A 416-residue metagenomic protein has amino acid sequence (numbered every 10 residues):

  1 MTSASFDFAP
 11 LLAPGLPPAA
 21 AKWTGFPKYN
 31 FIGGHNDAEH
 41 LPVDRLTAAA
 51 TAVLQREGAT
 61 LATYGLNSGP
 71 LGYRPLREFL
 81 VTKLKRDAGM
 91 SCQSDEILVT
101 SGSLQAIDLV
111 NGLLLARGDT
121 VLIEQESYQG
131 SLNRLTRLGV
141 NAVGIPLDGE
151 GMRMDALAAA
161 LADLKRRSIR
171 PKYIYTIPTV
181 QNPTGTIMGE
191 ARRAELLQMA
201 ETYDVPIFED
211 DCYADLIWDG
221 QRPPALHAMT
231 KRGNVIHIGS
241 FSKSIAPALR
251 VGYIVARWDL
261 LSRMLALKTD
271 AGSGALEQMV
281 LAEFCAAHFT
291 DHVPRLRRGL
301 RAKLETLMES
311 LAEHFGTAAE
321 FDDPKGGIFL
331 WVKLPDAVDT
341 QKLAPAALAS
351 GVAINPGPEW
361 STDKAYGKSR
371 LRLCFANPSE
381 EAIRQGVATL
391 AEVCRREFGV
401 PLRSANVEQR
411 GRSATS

Functional and structural regions predicted by a protein language model:
M1-T2, A349, K364-S416: PLP-dependent enzyme catalytic core of the Aspartate aminotransferase-like
P10-S101, C285-A286, A353, E397: N-terminal small-domain helix-loop-helix segment of the aminotransferase-like
T60-Y203, A214-I236, T269, L300 (+2 more regions): Conserved core of the PLP fold type I
D210: Glycine-centered flexible beta-alpha turn that most often forms the glycine-rich phosphate-binding loop
A228-R298: Conserved core segment of the aminotransferase class I/II
V255, W331-K333, C374-A376: Short hydrophobic/aromatic beta-strand micro-patches that form the beta-sheet surface supporting nucleotide- or nucleic
R301-M308, A319-K333, A346: Conserved glycine-rich beta-strand-loop-beta hairpin in the small C-terminal domain of fold type I
V338-L343, E381-Q385: Short, conserved charged micro-motifs
